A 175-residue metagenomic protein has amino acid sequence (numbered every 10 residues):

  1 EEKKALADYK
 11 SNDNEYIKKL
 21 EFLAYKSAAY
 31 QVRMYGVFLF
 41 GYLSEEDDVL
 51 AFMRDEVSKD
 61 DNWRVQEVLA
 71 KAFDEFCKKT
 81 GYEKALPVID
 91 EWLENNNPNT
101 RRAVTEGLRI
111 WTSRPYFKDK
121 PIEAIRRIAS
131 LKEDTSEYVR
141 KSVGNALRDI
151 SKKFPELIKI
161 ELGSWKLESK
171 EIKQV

Functional and structural regions predicted by a protein language model:
E1-V175: Surface-facing alpha-helical segments and adjacent helix-coil boundary elements at the starts of domains
